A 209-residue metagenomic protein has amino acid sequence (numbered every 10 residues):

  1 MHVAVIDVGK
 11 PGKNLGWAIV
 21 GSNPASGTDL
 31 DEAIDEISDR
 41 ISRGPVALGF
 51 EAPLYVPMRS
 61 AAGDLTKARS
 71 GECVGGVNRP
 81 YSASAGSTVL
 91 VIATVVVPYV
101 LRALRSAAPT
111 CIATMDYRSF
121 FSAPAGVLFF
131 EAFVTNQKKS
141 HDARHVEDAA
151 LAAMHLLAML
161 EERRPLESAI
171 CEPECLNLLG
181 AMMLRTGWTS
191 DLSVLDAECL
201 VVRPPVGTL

Functional and structural regions predicted by a protein language model:
M1-L209: RNase H-like (RuvC/DEDD) metal-dependent nuclease/polynucleotide-processing core
